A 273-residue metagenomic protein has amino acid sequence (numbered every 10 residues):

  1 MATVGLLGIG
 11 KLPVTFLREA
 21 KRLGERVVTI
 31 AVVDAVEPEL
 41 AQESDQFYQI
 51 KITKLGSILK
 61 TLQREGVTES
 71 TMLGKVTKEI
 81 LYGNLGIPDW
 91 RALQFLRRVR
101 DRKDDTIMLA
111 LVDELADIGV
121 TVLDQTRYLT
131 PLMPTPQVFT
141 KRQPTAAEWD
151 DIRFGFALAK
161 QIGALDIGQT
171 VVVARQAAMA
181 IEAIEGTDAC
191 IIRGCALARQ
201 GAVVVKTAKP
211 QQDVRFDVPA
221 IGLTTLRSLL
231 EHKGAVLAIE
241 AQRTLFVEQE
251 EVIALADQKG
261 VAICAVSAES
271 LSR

Functional and structural regions predicted by a protein language model:
M1-V32: N-terminal basic/disordered segments at the start of proteins
G5, T29-I30, S70-L73, D104 (+6 more regions): General beta-strand structural signal in soluble alpha/beta enzymes
L12, A20, D105, Q125-R227: Conserved mixed alpha/beta catalytic, RNA-binding, or beta-rich assembly cores of soluble enzyme, regulatory
E19-G24, I30, K54, E65 (+5 more regions): Change "in soluble alpha/beta enzymes" to "in soluble alpha/beta proteins
V32-V67, N84-Q94, A189-R273: Feature captures the catalytic cores and cofactor-binding loops of soluble hydro-lyases/lyases that act on carboxylate
V33-A35, K75-K78, Y128: Short glycine-enriched loops at secondary-structure junctions
G86-T140: Hydrophobic alpha-helical segments and helix pairs
